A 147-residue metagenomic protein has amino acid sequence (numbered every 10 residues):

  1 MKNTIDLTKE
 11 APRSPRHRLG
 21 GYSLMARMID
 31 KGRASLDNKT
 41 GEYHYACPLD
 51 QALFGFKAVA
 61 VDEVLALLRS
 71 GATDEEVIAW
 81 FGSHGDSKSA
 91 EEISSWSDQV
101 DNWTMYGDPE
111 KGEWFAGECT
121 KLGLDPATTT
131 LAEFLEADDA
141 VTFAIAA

Functional and structural regions predicted by a protein language model:
K2-G41, Q99-A146: Polar/charged low-complexity regulatory segments
K9, P15-R18, H44, L49 (+2 more regions): Homeobox/homeodomain signature
G20-S23, Y45-P48, V59, A72 (+3 more regions): Short coil/turn linker and secondary-structure boundary residues
K39-G82: Amphipathic alpha-helical packing elements
V64, L68-G123: Amphipathic protein-protein interaction modules
